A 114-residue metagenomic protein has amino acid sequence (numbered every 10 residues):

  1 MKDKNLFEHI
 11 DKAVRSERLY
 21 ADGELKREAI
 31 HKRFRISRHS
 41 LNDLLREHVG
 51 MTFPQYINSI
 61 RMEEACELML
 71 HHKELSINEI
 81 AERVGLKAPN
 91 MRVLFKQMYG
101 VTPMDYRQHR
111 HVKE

Functional and structural regions predicted by a protein language model:
M1-E8, E47, M51-T52: Short, Lys/Arg-enriched, Trp-marked, Pro/Gly-tolerant hinge/linker segments that flank
K2-L6, F34, N58: Generic alpha-helical segment signature
D3, E24-R27, H31: Conserved phosphate/pyrophosphate-binding and hydrolysis machinery centered on Walker-type P-loop NTPases, extending
L6, I10, M62-A65: Short alpha-helical "packing" element that flanks the helix-turn-helix/winged-helix DNA-binding module
D11-L25, L45, V49, C66-L75 (+1 more regions): Basic, amphipathic alpha-helical hairpins
E28-Y56, A81-T102: Basic/polar phosphate-binding segments, predominantly the helix-turn-helix DNA-binding elements of transcriptional
H48-V84, H109-E114: Terminal helix-turn-helix DNA-binding modules in bacterial transcription factors
